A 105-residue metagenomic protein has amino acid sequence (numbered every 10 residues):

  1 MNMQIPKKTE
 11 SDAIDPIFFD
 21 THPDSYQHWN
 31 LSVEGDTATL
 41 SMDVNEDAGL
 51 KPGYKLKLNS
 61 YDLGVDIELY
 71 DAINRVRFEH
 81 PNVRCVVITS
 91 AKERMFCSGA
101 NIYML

Functional and structural regions predicted by a protein language model:
N2-V87: Conserved CoA-thioester-binding segment of acyl-CoA-metabolizing enzymes
G49-L56, S90-L105: Glycine- (often His-adjacent) and acidic-residue-rich active-site loop that binds/positions the CoA thioester
